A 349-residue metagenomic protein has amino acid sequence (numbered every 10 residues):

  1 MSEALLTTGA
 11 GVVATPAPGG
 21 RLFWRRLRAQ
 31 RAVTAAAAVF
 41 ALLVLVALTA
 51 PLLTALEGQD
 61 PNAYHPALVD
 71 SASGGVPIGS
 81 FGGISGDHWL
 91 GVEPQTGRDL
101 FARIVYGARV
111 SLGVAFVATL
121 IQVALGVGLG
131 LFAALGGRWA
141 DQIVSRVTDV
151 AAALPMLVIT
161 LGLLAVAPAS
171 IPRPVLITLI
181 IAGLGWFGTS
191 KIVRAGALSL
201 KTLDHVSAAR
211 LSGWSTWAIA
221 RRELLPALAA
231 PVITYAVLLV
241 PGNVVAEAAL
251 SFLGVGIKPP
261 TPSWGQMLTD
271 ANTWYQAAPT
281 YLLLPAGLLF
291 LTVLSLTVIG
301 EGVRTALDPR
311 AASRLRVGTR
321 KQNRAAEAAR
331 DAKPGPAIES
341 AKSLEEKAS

Functional and structural regions predicted by a protein language model:
M1-V123, V127, L131-F132, W139 (+4 more regions): Gly/Trp-centered helix-boundary motif
A36-F40, S145-L163, L176-I180, I233-A249 (+1 more regions): Pore- or pathway-lining transmembrane helices of multi-pass membrane proteins that form conduits for solutes/ions
H88-P94, I121-G126, A134-L203, S207 (+2 more regions): Generic hydrophobic transmembrane alpha-helix motif, especially the helices
E93-R98, L135-G136, A208-A218, R222-A227 (+1 more regions): Short helix-to-coil transition segments within interhelical loops that connect adjacent transmembrane helices
L100-V105, V147, V193, T216-A236 (+1 more regions): Short hydrophobic alpha-helical segments within the ABC transporter permease transmembrane module
L112-L125, W217-A249: Transmembrane alpha-helices
A152, A165-V166, A197, L238-L239 (+2 more regions): Glycine-rich helix-loop "coupling/hinge" segments at transmembrane-helix boundaries in multipass transporters
W186, S190, L239, N243 (+1 more regions): Alpha-helical transmembrane segments
